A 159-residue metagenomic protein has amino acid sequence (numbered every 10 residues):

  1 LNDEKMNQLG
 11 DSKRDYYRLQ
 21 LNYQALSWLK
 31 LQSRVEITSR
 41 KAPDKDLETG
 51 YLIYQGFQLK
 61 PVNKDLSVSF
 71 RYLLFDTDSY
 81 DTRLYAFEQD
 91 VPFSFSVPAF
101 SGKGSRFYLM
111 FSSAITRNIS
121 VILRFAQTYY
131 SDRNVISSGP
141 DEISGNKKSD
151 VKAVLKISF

Functional and structural regions predicted by a protein language model:
L1-F159: Exposed, low-structure sequence patches enriched in small/polar residues
